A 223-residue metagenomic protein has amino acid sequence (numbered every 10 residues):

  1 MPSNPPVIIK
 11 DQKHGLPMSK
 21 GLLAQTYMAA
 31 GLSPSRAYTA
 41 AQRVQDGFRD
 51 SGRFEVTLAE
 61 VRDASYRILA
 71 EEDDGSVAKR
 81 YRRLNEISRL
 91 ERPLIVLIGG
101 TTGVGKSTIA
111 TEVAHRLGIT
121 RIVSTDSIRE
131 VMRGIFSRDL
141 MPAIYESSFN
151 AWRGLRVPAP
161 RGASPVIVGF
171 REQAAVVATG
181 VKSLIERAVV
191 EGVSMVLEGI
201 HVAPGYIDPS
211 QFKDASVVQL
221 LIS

Functional and structural regions predicted by a protein language model:
K20-Y38: Short, surface-exposed, low-complexity cationic segments
S33-I95: Extreme N-terminal, non-catalytic leader segments that precede Walker-type/kinase nucleotide-binding cores
P93-L97, S194-V196: Residue-level preference for the first positions of well-ordered beta-strands
I95-L117: Glycine-rich phosphate-binding P-loop
G118-I135: Short beta-strand-centered segment that lines the nucleotide-binding/catalytic pocket of NTP-utilizing
G134-V193: Conserved nucleotide-sensing/catalytic segment adjacent to the nucleotide-binding pocket in NTP-handling enzymes
V189-S223: ATP-dependent NMP and nucleoside kinases share a basic, alpha-helical "lid"
